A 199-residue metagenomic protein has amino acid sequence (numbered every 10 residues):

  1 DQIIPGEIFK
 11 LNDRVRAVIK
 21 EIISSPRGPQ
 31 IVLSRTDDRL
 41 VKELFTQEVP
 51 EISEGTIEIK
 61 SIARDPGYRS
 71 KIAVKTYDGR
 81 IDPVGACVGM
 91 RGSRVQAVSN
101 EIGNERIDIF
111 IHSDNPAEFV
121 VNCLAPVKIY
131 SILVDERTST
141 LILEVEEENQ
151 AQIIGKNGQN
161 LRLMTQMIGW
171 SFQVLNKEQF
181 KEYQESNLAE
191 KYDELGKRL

Functional and structural regions predicted by a protein language model:
D1-L199: RNA-contacting regions in translation and RNA-metabolism proteins, encompassing KH/S1 modules where present
